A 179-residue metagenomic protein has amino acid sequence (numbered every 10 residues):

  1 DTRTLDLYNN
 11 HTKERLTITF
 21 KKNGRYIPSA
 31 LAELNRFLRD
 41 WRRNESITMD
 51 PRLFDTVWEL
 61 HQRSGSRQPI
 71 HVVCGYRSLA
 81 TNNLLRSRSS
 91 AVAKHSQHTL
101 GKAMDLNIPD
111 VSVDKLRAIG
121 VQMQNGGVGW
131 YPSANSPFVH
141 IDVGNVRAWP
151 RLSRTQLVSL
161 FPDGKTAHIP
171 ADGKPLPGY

Functional and structural regions predicted by a protein language model:
R3-Y8, A91-Y179: Catalytic cores and adjacent binding grooves of peptidoglycan-active enzymes
T4-H11, R15-K21: Mature N-terminal segment immediately following signal peptide/propeptide cleavage in secreted/periplasmic
E14, S66-I70, Q124-V128: Loop/turn elements at helix/coil->beta-strand transitions in domains of secreted/extracellular proteins
K22-V73: Active-site acidic/histidine clusters and adjacent loop/turn architecture that either coordinate catalytic ions
T56-H61, S78-T81, L106: Cysteine-centered nucleophilic/redox motifs
P69-L84: Acidic helix-start/capping segments at beta-turn-to-alpha-helix junctions
A80-S96: Charged, often glycine-rich, active-site loop that binds/positions anionic groups
